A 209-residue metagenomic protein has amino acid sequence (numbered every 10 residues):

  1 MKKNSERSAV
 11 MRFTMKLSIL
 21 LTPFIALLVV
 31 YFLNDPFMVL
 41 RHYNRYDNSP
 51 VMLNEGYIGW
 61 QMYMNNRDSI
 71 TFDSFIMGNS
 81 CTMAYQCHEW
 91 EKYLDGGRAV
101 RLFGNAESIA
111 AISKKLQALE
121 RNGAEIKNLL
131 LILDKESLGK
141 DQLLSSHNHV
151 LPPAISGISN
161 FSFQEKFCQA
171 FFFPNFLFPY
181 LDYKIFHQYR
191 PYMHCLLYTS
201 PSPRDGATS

Functional and structural regions predicted by a protein language model:
M1-M11: N-terminal Lys/Arg-rich, disordered targeting/topogenic segments
K16-L33: Hydrophobic membrane-insertion alpha-helices, especially the h-region of bacterial N-terminal signal peptides
F37-A118: Membrane/wall-proximal cationic-aromatic binding patches
C81-F161: Membrane-embedded segments
I158-P191, C195: Low-complexity, serine/threonine/proline-enriched polar segments
Y198-D205: Conserved small/polar residues in nucleotide/adenosyl-binding loops
